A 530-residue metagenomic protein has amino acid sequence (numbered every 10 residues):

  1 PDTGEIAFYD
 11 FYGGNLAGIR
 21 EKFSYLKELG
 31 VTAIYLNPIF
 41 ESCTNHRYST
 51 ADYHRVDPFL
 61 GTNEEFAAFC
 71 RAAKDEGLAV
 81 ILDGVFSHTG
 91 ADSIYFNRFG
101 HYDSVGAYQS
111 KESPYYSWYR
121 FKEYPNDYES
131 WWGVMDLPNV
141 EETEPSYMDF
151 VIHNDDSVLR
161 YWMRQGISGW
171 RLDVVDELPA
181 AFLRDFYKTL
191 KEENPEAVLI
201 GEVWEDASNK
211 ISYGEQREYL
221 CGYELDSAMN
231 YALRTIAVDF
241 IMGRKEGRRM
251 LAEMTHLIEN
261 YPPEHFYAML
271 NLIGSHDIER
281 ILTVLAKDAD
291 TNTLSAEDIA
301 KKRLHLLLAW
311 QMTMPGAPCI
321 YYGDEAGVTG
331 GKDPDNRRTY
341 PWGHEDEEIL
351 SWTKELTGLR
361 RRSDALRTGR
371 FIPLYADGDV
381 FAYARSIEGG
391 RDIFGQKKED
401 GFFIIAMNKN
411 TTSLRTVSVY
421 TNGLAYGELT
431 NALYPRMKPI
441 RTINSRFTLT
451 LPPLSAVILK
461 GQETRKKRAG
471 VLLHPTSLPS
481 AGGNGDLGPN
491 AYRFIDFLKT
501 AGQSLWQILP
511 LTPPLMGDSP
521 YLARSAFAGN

Functional and structural regions predicted by a protein language model:
P1-A33, A300-K301, T313-I320, A326-W506: Carbohydrate-interacting/catalytic domains
P1-T32, I39-Q165, F186, E192 (+1 more regions): Substrate-binding/active-site clefts of carbohydrate-active enzymes
D2-A17, S49-N63, V134-F150, I167-E177 (+4 more regions): The substrate-binding groove and active-site-proximal loops of carbohydrate-active enzymes, especially glycoside
G4, Y25-E65, F186-K188, K467-G483 (+2 more regions): Aromatic-lined carbohydrate-binding/catalytic grooves of carbohydrate-active enzymes
L26, L36, Y53, A73 (+11 more regions): Conserved, mostly hydrophobic/aromatic
I34-L36, V80-L82, W170, L199-G201 (+4 more regions): Hydrophobic faces of well-ordered beta-strands that scaffold small-molecule active sites in alpha/beta enzyme cores
I34-T44, G84-S93, D173-P179, E202-A207 (+3 more regions): Short, solvent-exposed turn/loop segments enriched in Gly/Ser/Thr/Pro and often Arg
C70-A79, S87-H88, S93-S104, V158 (+8 more regions): Active-site-proximal helices and loops of the catalytic beta/alpha 8
